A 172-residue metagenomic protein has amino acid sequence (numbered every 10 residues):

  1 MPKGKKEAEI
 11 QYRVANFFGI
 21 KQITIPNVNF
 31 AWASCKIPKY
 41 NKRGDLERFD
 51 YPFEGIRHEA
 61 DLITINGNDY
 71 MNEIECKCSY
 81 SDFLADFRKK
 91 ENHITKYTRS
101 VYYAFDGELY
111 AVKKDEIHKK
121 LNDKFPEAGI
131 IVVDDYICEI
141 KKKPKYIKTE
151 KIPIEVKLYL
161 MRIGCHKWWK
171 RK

Functional and structural regions predicted by a protein language model:
M1-G55, N66: Acidic-basic catalytic patches of nuclease active cores, encompassing PD-(D/E)XK and other metal-cofactor nuclease
M1-I23, K120-K172: Non-catalytic C-terminal interaction segments of nucleic acid-processing enzymes
I10-Q11, H58, E75, F87: Compositionally biased, charged N-terminal/linker segments
V14, P52-F53, I63-T64, Y97-S100 (+1 more regions): Short, flexible, glycine/charge-rich loop motifs used to bind or transfer phosphoryl groups or to couple energy/partner
N27, A111-K113, V133-D135: Conserved beta-strand termini and adjacent loop/short-helix elements that scaffold enzyme active sites in alpha/beta
Y51-I56, V101, V133-D135: Nucleic-acid endonuclease domains
E54-S79: Active-site beta-strand-loop-beta-strand hairpin of nuclease catalytic cores that positions key catalytic residues
M71, K77-G129: Catalytic cores of nucleic-acid endonucleases
